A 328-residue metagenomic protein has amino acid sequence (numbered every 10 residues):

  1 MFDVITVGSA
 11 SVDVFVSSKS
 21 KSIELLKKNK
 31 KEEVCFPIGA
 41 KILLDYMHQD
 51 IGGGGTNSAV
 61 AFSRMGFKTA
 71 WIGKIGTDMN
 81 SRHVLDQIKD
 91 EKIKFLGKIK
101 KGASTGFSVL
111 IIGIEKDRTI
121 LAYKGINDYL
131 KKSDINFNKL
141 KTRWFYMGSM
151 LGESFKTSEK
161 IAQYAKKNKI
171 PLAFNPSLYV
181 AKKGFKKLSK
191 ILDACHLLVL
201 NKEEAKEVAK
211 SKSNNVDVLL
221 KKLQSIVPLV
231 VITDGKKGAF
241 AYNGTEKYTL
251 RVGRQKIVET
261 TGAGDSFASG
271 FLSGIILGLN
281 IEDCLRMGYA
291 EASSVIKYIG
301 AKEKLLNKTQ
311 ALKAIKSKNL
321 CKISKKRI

Functional and structural regions predicted by a protein language model:
M1-A70, I328: Glycine-rich phosphate/adenosyl-contacting loop at the front of the ribokinase-like
M1-I5, A10, V16, I23-E24 (+1 more regions): Conserved phosphate-binding/catalytic region of the ribokinase-like
A59-K68, I112-G113, G274-G278: Alpha-helix C-terminal capping segments
T69, F95, L172-A173, V230: Hydrophobic beta-strand scaffold residues
T69-L96: A glycine-rich beta-to-alpha transition motif near the start of alpha/beta enzyme domains, typified by
G73-T77, L96-S104, V231-D234: Beta-strand->loop->alpha-helix junctions that form or flank phosphate-binding loops in nucleotide-handling enzymes
L96-K100, L110-K156: Conserved phosphate-binding/catalytic loop of the ribokinase/pfkB sugar-kinase fold
A162, N168-P171, L178-T249: Conserved phosphate/ATP/ADP-binding segment of small-molecule kinases
